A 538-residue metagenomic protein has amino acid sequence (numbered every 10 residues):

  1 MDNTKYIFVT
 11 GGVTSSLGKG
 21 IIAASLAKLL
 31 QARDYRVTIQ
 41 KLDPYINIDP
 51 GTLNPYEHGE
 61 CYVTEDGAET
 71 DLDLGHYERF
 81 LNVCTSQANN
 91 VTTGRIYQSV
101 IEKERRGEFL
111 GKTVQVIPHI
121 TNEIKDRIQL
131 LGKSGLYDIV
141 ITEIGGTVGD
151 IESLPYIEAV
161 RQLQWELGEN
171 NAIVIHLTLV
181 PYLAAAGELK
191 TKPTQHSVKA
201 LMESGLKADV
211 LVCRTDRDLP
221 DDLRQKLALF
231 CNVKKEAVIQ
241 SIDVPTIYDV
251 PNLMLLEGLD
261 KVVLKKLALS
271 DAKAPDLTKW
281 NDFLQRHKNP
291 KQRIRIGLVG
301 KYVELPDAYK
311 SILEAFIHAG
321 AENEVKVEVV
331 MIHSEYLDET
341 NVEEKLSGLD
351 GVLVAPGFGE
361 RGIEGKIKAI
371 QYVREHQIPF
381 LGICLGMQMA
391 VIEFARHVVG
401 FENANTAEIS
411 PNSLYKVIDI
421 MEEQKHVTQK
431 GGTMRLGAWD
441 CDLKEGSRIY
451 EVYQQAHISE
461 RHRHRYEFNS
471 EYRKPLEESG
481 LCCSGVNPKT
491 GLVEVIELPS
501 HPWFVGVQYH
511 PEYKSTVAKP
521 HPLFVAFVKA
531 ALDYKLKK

Functional and structural regions predicted by a protein language model:
M1-V325, S334-G351, G359, K366-Y372 (+3 more regions): Flexible phosphate-sensing "switch/lid" loops adjacent to ATP/NTP-binding sites across phosphate-transfer
N3, K207, K234, Q292 (+6 more regions): A generic structural signal for well-ordered coil/turn residues at beta-strand boundaries that shape enzyme active-site
G11, K41, T215, I242 (+12 more regions): Active-site proximal loops enriched in glycine and acidic residues that flank catalytic Cys/His/Asp and coordinate
T14-G20, A24-K28, A32-D34, K345-D440 (+2 more regions): Cysteine-nucleophile active-site neighborhood
E57-E65, V244-Y248, V354, E375-L381 (+3 more regions): Short beta-alpha connecting loops at secondary-structure transitions that line or flank enzyme active sites
R286-P290, V342-E344, I409, K430-T433 (+2 more regions): Replace "in large, NTP-powered and nucleic-acid-processing enzymes" with "in large, NTP-powered factors and other
V327-V329: Carboxylate/His-rich catalytic cores and anion/metal-binding grooves
L436-D440, K444-K538: C-terminal and late-domain segments of enzyme folds
